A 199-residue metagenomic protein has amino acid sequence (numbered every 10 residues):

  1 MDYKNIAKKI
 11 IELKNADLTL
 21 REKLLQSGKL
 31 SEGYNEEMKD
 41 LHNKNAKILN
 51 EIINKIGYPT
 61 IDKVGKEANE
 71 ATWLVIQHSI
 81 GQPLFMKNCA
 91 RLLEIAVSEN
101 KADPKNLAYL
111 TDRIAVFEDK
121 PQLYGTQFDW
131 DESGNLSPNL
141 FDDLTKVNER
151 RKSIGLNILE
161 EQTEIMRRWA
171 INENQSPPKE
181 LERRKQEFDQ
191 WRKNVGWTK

Functional and structural regions predicted by a protein language model:
M1-D119, G125: N-terminal helix-rich structural modules
M1-K8, N172-E173, K193, W197-K199: Basic/polar N-terminal segments that are highly enriched at the extreme N-terminus, encompassing both cleavable
A96-L107, L140-K152, T198-K199: Hydrophobic transmembrane alpha-helix bundles
D112-R113, Y124, D129, S133-P178: Amphipathic alpha-helical packing elements
P178-K199: Long, compositionally biased
